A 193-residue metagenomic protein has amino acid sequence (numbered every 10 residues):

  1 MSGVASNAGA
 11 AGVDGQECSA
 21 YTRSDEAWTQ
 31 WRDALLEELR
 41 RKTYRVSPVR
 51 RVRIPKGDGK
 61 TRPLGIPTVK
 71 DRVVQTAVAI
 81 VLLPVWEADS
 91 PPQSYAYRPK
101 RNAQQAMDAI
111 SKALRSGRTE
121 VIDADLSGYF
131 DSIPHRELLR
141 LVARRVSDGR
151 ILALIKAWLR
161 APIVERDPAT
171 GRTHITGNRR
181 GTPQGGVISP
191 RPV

Functional and structural regions predicted by a protein language model:
M1-A5, A77, L154-L159: Short alpha-helical scaffolding segments that buttress acidic/His motifs in well-ordered protein cores
M1-R41: Surface-exposed loop/turn segments and immediately adjacent short secondary-structure elements within folded domains
M1-V13, P48-R53, I80-V85, R115 (+1 more regions): Short, compositionally biased low-complexity segments
G9-T22, K56-L64, P91-Q93: Glycine-/proline-rich flexible loop or hinge segments
A11-D14, S24-R32, S47, G59 (+5 more regions): Generic structural signal for well-ordered secondary structure
W31-L36, V74-L82, I155: Short, Φ-rich (hydrophobic/aromatic) sequence segments
A34, E38-K42, V46-P48, V52 (+2 more regions): Conserved polymerase palm-domain catalytic core
T61-S90, R179-V193: Conserved pre-motif C helix in the palm subdomain of viral-like polymerases
